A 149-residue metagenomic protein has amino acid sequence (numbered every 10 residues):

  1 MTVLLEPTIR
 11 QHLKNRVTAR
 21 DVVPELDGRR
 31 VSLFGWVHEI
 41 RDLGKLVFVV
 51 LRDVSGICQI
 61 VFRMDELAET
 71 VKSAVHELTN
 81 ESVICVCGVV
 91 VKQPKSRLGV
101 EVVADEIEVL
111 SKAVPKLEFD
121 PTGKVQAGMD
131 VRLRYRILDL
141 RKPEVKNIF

Functional and structural regions predicted by a protein language model:
M1-F149: Class II aminoacyl-tRNA synthetase catalytic cores and aaRS-like
